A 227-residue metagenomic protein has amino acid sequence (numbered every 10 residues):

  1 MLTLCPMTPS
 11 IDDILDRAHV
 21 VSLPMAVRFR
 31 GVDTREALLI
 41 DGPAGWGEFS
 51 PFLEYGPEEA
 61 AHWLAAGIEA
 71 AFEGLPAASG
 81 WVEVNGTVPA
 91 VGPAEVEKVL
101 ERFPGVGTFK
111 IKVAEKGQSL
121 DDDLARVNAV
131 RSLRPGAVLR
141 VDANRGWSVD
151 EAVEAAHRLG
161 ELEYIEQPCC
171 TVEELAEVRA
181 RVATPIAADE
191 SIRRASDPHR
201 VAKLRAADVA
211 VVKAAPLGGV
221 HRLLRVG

Functional and structural regions predicted by a protein language model:
L2-R158: N-terminal capping/lid subdomain adjacent to the active-site entrance of alpha/beta enzymes
V113-G227: Catalytic core of soluble alpha/beta enzymes
